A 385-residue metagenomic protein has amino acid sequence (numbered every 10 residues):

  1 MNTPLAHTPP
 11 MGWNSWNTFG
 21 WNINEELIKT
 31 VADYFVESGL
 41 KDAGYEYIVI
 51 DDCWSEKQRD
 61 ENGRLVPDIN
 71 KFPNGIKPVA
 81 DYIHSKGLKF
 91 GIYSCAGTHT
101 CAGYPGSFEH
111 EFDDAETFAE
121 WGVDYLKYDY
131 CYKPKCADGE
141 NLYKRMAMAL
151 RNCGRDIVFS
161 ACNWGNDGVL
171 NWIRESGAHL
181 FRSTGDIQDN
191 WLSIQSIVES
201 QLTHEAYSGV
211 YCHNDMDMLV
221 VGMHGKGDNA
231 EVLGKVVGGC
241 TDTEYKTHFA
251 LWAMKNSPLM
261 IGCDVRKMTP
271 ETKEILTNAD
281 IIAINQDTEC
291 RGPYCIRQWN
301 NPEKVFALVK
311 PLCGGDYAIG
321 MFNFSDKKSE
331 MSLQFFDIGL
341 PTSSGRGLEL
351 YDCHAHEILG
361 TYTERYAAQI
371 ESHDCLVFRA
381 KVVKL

Functional and structural regions predicted by a protein language model:
P10-S15, G44-I50, K89-S94, D124-D129 (+6 more regions): Structural recognition of the beta-strand scaffold that forms the well-ordered cores of secreted hydrolase catalytic
W16-T18, C53, C95-H99, C131-K133 (+2 more regions): Active-site beta-loop-alpha junctions enriched in small/polar residues
V31-C136: Aromatic-lined carbohydrate-binding/catalytic grooves of carbohydrate-active enzymes
H110-D113, N152, V158-D264: Glycan-recognition surfaces
K246, W252-K255, M260-G262, N300-T342: Carbohydrate-binding surface patches
T247-W299: Catalytic cores of secreted or luminal carbohydrate-active enzymes
D337-A355: Solvent-exposed beta-hairpin/edge-strand motifs
G360-L385: C-terminal beta-strand-rich structural cap/linker in extracellular carbohydrate-active enzymes
